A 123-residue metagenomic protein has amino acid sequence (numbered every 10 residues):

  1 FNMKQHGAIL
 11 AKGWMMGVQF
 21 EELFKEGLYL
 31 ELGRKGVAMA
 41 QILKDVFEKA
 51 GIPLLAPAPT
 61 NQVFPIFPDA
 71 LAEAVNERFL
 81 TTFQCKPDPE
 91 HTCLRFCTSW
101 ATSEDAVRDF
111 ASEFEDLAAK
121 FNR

Functional and structural regions predicted by a protein language model:
F1-Q62, I66-F67: Active-site C-terminal subdomain of aminotransferase-like
L10-A11, F121-R123: Short, flexible active-site-proximal loops enriched in glycine and acidic residues
Q41, F47-F121: Conserved C-terminal alpha-helix-loop-beta "cap" of PLP-dependent enzymes that closes/shapes the active-site mouth
